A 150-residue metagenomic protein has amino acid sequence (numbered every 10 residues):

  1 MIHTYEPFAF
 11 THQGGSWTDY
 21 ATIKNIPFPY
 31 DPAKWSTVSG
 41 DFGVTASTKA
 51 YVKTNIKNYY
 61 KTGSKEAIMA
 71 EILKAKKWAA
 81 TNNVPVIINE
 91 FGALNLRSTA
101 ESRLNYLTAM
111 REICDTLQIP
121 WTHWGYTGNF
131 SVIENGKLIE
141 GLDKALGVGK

Functional and structural regions predicted by a protein language model:
I2-K150: Substrate-binding clefts and catalytic carboxylate motifs of secreted carbohydrate-active enzymes
